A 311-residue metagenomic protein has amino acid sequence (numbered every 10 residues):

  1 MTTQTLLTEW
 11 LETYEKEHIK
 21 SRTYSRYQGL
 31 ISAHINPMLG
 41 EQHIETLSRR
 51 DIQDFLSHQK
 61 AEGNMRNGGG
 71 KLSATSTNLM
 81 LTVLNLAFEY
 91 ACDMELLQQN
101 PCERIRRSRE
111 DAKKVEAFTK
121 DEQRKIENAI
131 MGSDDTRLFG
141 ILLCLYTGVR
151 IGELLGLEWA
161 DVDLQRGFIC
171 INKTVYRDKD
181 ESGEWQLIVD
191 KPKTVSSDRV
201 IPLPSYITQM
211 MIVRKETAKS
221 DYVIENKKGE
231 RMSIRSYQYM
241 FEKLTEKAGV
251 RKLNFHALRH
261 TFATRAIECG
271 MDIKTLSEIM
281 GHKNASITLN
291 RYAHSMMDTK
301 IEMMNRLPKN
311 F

Functional and structural regions predicted by a protein language model:
T3-Q4, L11-L96, P101, A112 (+2 more regions): N-terminal core-binding DNA-recognition domain of tyrosine site-specific recombinases/integrases
T8, T46-R49, S57, A61 (+9 more regions): Phosphate-coordinating loops and pocket residues in cytosolic domains that bind phosphorylated ligands
G29, D121-R124, R166, T174-D180 (+1 more regions): Active-site/catalytic core of tyrosine-dependent DNA strand-transfer enzymes
G70-A74, N78-M80, D93, L97-Q99 (+4 more regions): Basic, Lys/Arg- and aromatic-enriched nucleic-acid-binding interface segment
D93, L142, Y146-E153, S236 (+4 more regions): C-terminal catalytic core of tyrosine-transesterase DNA break-rejoin enzymes
R104, G156-V213: Conserved tyrosine-mediated DNA breakage-rejoining catalytic core shared by Y-recombinases
K113, V175, T208, M280-N305: Catalytic-site neighborhood detector that most strongly recognizes the C-terminal catalytic loop/helix of tyrosine
K125-A129, D180-V189, C269, N290 (+1 more regions): DNA/chromatin major-groove-contacting recognition/catalytic segments
